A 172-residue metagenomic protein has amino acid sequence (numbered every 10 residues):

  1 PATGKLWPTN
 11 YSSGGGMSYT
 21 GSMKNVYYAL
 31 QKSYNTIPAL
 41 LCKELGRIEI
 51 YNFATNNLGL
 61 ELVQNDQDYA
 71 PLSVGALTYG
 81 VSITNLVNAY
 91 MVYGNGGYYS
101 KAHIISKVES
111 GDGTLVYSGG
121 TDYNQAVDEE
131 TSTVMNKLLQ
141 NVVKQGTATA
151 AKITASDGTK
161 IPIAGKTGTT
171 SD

Functional and structural regions predicted by a protein language model:
P1-I50, G111-N136, Q140: Conserved catalytic neighborhood of penicillin-recognizing serine enzymes
A2-G14, G46-N88: Mid-domain, small-residue-enriched loop/turn segments at the edges of structured enzyme/sensor domains
M23, N35-P38, N65-Q67, V74-L77 (+3 more regions): Preference for short coil/turn "hinge" residues that link or interrupt alpha-helices
K24, N35-I37, I48, E61 (+3 more regions): Solvent-exposed loop/turn segments at secondary-structure junctions within structured extracellular/periplasmic domains
Y28, Y79-D172: A penicillin-recognizing enzyme superfamily signal
Y28-Q31, P38-C42, F53, L62-Q64 (+3 more regions): Structural recognition of the beta-strand scaffold that forms the well-ordered cores of secreted hydrolase catalytic
L45, E49, A54-L58, L62 (+2 more regions): A generic secondary-structure signal for well-formed alpha-helical elements
